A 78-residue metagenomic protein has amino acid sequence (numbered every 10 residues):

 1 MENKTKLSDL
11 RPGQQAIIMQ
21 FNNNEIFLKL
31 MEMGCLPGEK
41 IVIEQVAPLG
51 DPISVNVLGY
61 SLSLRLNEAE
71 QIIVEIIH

Functional and structural regions predicted by a protein language model:
M1-L10, H78: C-terminal regulatory/oligomerization modules of transcriptional regulators
E2-N3, E25-K29, K40: Short alpha-helix capping/helix-loop boundary micro-motifs
G13, G50-H78: C-terminal structural segments of small proteins and small subunits
G13-I26, P37: Short, structured beta-strand/loop micro-motifs enriched in basic residues and often containing a Trp
I18-Q20, G34, S54-V57: Short, acidic/hydrophobic/Gly-rich beta-strand patch recurrent on exposed beta strands that often constitutes part
C35-I43: Conserved beta-strand/loop element in small beta-rich adapter and peptidoglycan-binding domains
